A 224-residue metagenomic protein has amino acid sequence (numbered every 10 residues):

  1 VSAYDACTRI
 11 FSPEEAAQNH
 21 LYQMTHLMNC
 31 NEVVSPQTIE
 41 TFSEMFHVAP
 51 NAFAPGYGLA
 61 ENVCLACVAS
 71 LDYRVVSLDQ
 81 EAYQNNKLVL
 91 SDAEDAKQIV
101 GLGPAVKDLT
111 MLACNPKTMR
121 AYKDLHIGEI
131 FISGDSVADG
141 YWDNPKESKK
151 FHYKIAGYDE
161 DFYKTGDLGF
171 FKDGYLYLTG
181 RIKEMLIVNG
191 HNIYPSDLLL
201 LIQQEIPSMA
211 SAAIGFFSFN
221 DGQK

Functional and structural regions predicted by a protein language model:
V1, M28-E32, V100-G101, F131 (+1 more regions): Hydrophobic alpha-helical scaffolding
S2-D5, S136: Alpha-helix/helix-capping structural signal
Y4, L21-M24, I39, P145 (+1 more regions): Amphipathic alpha-helical segments in well-structured domains
T8-A96, T110-M111, K117-A121: Gly/Ser/Thr-rich phosphate-binding loop
Q98-D108, T118-K154, I193: Conserved ATP/PPi-binding loop(s) of AMP-dependent carboxylate-activating enzymes
L102, D108-T110, D159-G166: Short loop/turn microsegments at loop-to-beta-strand junctions
N115-P116, F171: Short, acidic, Ser/Thr-enriched surface-loop or helix-capping motifs
G134, D139-D143, K149-K150, D161 (+1 more regions): AMP-binding/adenylate-forming catalytic core of the ANL superfamily
